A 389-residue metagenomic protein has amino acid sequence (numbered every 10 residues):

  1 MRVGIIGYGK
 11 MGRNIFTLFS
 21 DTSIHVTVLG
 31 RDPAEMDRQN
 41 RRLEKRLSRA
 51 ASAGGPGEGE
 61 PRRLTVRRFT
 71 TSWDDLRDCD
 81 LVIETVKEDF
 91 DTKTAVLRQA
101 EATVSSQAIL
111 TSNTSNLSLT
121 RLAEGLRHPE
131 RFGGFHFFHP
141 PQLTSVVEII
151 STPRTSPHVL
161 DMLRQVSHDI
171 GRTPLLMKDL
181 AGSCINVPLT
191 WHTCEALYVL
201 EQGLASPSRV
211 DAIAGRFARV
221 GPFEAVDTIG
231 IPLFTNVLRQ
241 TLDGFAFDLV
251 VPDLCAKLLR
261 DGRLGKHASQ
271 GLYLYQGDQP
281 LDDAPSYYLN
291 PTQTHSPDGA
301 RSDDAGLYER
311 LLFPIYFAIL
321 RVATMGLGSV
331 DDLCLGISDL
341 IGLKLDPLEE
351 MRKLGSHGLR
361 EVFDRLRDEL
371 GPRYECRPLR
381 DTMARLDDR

Functional and structural regions predicted by a protein language model:
M1-R389: N-terminal glycine-rich phosphate-binding loop for ADP-containing cofactors
